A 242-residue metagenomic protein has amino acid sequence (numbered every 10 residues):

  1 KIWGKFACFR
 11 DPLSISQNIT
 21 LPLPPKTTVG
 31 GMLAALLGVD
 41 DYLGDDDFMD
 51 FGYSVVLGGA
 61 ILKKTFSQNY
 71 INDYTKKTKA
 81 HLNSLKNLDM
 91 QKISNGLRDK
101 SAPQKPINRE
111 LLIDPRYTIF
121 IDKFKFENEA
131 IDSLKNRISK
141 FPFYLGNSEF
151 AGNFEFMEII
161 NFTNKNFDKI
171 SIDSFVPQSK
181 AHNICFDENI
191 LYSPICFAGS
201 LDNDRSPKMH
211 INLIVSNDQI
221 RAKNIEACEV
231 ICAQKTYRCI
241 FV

Functional and structural regions predicted by a protein language model:
K1, S54, T118-F120: Beta-strand secondary-structure signal
K1-S14: N-terminal, Lys/Arg- and Ser/Thr-rich interaction peptides
G4-F6, P24-V29, L88-S94: N-terminal start-of-chain detector that recognizes signal peptides and the immediate post-cleavage beginning
K5, I19, N108: Glycine-rich, flexible loop/turn motifs
L13-L85: Glycine/small-residue-rich interface belts in oligomeric ring/scaffold proteins and their assembly partners
G58-V242: Internal, well-folded beta-alpha domain core
